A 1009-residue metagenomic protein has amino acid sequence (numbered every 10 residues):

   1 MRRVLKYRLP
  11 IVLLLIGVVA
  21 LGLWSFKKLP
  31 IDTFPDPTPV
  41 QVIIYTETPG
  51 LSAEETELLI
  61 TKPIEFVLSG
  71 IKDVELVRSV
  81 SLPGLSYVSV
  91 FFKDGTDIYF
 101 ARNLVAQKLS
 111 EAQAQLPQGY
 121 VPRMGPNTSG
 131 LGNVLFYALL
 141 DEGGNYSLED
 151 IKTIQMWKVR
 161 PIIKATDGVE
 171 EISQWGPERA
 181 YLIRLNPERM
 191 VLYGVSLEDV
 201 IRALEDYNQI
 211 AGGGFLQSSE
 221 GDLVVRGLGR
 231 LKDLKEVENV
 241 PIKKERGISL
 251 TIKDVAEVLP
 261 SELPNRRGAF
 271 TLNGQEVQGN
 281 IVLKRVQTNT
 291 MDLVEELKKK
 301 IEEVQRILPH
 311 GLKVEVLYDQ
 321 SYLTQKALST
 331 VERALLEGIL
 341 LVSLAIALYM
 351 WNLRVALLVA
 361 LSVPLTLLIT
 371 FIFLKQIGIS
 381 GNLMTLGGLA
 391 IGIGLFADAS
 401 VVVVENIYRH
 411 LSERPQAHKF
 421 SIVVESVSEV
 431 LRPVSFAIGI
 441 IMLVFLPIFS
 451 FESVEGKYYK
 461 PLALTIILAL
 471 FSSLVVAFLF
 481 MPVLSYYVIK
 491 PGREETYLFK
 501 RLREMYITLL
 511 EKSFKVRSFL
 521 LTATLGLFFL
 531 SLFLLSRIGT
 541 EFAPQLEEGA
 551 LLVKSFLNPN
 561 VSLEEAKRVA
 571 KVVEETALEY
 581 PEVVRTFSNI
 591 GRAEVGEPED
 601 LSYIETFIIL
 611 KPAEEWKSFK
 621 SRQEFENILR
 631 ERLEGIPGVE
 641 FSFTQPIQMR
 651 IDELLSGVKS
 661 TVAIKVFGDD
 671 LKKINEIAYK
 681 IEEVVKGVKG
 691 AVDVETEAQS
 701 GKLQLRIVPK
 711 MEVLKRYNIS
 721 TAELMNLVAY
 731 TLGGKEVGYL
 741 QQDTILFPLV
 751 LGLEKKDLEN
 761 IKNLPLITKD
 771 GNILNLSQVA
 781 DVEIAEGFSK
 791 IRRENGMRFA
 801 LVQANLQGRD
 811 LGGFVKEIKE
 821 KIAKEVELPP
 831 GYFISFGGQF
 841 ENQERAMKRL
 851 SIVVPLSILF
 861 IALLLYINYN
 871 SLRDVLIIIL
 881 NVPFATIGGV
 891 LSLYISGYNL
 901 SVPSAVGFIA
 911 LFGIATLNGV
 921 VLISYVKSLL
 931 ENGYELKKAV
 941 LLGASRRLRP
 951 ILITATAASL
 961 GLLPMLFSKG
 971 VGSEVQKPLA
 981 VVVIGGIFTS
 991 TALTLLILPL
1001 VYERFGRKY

Functional and structural regions predicted by a protein language model:
M1-I31, S428-V430, V483, E495-P544 (+2 more regions): Signature of alpha-helical transmembrane segments and their immediate interfacial
M1-I339, G381, K457, R630 (+5 more regions): Membrane-proximal extracytoplasmic
R2-R8, V286-N289, Q325-N382, L446 (+5 more regions): Interfacial segments of transmembrane alpha-helices in multi-pass membrane proteins
V105, L344, A356-I377, Y458-A477 (+4 more regions): Small-residue-enriched core segments of transmembrane alpha-helices in multipass membrane transport and channel
Y120, G392-I407, L431-S450, K457-E494 (+6 more regions): Transmembrane alpha-helices and their membrane-interface boundaries in multi-pass membrane transporters and channels
L317, T324, L328, V404 (+4 more regions): Helix-loop junctions and hydrophobic alpha-helical segments within the transmembrane domains of large membrane
Q320, L357, L386, R632-Y1009: C-terminal transmembrane helical bundles of large multi-pass transporters and their helix-start/helix-kink determinants
T524-R632, D669, K680-V684: Juxtamembrane segments of multi-pass membrane proteins
